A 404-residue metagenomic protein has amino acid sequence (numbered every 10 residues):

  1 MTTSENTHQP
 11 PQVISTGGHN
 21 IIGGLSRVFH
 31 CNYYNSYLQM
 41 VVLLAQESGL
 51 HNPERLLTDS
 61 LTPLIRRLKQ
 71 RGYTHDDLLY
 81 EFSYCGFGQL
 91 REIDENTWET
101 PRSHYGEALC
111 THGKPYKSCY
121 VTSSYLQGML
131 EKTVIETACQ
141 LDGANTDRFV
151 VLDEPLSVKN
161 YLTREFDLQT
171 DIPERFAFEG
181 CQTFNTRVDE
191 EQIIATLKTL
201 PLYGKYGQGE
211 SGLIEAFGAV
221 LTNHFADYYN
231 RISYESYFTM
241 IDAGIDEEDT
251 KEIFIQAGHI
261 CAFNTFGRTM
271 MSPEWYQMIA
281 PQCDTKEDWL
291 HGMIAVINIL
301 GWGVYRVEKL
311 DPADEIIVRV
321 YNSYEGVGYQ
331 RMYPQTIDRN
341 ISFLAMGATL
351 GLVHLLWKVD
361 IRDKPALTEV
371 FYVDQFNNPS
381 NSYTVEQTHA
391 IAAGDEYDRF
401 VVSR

Functional and structural regions predicted by a protein language model:
M1-Q127, T133-L344, K358-R404: N-terminal accessory segment detector
H354: A conserved mid-domain beta-alpha-beta active-site/ligand-binding segment of alpha/beta enzyme cores
